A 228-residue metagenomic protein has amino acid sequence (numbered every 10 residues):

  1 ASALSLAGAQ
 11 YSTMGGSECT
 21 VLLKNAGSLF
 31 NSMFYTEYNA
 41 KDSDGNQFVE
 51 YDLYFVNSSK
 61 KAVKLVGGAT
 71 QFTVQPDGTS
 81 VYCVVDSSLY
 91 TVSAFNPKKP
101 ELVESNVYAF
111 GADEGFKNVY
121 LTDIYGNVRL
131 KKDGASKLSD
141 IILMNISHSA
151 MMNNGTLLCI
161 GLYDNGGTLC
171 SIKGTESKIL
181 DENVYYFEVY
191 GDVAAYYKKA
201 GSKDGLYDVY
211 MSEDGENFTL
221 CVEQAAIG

Functional and structural regions predicted by a protein language model:
A1-G228: Sequence signature of WD/YWTD-type beta-propeller architectures
